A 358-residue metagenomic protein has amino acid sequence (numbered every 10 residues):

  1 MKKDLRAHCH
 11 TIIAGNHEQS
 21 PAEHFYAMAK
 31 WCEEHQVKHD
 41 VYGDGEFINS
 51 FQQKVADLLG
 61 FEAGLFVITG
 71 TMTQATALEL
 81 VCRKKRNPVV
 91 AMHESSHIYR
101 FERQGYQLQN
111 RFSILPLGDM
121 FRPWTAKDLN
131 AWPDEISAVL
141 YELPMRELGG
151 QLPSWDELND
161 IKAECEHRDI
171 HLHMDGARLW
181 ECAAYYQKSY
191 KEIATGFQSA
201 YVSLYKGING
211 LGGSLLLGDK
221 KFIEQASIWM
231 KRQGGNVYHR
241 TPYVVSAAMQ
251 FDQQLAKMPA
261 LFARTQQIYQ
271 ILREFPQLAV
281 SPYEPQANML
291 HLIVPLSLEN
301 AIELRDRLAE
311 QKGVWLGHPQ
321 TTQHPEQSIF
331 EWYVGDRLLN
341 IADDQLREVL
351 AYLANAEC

Functional and structural regions predicted by a protein language model:
M1-Y42, A56-L59, E331-N340, D344 (+2 more regions): N-terminal "arm"/small-domain region of PLP-dependent enzymes with the aminotransferase-like
E18-T69, R83, E94-Y99, G105-Q107 (+1 more regions): Conserved N-terminal alpha-helix of the aminotransferase class I/II PLP-enzyme fold
C82-Y141: PLP-dependent aminotransferase-like
K85, Q277-C358: Conserved C-terminal alpha-helix-loop-beta "cap" of PLP-dependent enzymes that closes/shapes the active-site mouth
S113-I114, L172-M174, W315-L316: Hydrophobic beta-strand scaffold residues
R122-G176: Active-site phosphate-binding strand-loop segment of PLP-dependent enzymes
E147, L152, T195-P276, S281-A287 (+1 more regions): Active-site C-terminal subdomain of aminotransferase-like
